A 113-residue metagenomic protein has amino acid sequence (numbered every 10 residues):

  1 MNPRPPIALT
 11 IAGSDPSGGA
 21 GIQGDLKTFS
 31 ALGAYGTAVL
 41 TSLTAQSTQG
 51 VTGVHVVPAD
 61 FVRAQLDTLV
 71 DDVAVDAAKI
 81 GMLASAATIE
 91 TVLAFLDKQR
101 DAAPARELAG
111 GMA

Functional and structural regions predicted by a protein language model:
M1-A77: Small-residue (G/A/S/T)-rich helix-start motifs and N-terminal tracts that mark the onset
A77-A113: Conserved beta-alpha-beta core of the PfkB/ribokinase-like small-molecule kinase fold
